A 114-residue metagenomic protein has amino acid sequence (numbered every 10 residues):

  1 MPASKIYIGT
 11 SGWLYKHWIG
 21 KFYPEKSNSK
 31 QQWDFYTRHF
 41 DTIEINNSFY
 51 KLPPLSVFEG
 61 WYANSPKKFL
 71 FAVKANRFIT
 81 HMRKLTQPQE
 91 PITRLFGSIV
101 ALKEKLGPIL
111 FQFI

Functional and structural regions predicted by a protein language model:
M1-I114: Residues lining hydrophobic/aromatic ligand-binding pockets adjacent to catalytic sites
